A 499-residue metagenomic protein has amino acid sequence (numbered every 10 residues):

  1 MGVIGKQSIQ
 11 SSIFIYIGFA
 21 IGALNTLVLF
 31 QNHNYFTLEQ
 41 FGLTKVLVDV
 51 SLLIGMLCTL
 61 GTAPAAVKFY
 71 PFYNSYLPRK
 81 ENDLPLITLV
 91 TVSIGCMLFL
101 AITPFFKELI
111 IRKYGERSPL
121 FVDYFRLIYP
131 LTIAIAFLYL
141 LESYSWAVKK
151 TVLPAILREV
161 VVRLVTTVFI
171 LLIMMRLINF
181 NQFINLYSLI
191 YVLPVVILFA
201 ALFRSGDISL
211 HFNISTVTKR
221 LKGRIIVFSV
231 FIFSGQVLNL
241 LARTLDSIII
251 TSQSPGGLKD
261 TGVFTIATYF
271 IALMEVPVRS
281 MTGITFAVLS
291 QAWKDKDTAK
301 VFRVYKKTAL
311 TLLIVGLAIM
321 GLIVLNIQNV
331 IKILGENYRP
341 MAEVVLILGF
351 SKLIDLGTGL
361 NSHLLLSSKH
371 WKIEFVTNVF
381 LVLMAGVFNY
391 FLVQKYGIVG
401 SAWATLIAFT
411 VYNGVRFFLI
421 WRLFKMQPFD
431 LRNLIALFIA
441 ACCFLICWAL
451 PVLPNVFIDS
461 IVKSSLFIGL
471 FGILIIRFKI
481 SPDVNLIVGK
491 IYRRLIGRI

Functional and structural regions predicted by a protein language model:
M1-I4, L120, R176-Y187, V196-R243 (+4 more regions): Interhelical loop/hinge segments that connect adjacent transmembrane helices in multipass membrane
G2-P64, C96, L100-P104, L131 (+1 more regions): Signature of the first transmembrane helix
Q7-A23, L186-L202, T218-Q291, T311 (+2 more regions): Transmembrane helical elements of multi-pass membrane transporters/channels
L29-G55, L120-V122, I184-N185, R220-F228 (+5 more regions): Interfacial/gating helices of multi-pass transporter permease domains
L60-S75, A147, A267-A309, S362-S367: Helix-loop junctions and terminal segments of transmembrane helices in multi-pass membrane transport/translocation
K107-I128, L258, L322-L353, G359: Interfacial segments at transmembrane-helix termini and the short loops linking adjacent helices
I156-L172, R176-D207, T268, V379-M384 (+3 more regions): Hydrophobic alpha-helical transmembrane segments
A449-I499: Membrane-proximal transmembrane or re-entrant/amphipathic helices at the cytosolic face
